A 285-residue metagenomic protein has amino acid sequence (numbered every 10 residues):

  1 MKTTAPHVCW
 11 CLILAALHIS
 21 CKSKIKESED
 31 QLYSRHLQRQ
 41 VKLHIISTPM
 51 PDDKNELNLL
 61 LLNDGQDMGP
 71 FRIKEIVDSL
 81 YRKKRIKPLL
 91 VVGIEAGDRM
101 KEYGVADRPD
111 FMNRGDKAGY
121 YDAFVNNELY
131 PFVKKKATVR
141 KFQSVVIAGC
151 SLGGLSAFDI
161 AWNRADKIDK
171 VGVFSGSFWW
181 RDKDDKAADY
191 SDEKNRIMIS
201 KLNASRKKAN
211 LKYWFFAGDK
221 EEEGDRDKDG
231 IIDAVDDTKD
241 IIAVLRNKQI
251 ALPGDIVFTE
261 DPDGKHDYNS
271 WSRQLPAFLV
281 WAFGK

Functional and structural regions predicted by a protein language model:
M1-K26: Bacterial Sec-dependent N-terminal signal peptides
K24-K285: Non-catalytic cap/lid and distal C-terminal segments of serine-dependent acyl enzymes
